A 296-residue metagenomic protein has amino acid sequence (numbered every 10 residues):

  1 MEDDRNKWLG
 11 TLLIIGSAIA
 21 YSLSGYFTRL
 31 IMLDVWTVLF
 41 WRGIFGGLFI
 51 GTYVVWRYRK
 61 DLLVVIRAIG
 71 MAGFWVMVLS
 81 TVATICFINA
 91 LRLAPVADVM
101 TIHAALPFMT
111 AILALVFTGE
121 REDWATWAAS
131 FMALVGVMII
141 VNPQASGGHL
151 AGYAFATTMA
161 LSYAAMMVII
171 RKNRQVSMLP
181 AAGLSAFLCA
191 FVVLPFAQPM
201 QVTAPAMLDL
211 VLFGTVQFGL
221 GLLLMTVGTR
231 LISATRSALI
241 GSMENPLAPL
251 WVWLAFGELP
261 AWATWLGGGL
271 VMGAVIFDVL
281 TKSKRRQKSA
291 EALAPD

Functional and structural regions predicted by a protein language model:
M1-F40, I44, V78, C86 (+4 more regions): Glycine-/small-residue-enriched transmembrane alpha-helix faces in small-molecule transporters and effluxers
L9-S17, W41, D61-F87, L150-M159 (+4 more regions): Loop-to-transmembrane-helix transition segments
L12, V99-A105, I169-L188, F218-L254: Helix-helix packing/entry segments at the starts of transmembrane helices
S22, M77, T81-I85, P107-I112 (+6 more regions): Hydrophobic/small/kink-forming positions within alpha-helical transmembrane segments of polytopic membrane proteins
L33-V82, M109-T110, S162-M166, A182-Q198 (+1 more regions): Transmembrane alpha-helices of multi-pass small-molecule transport proteins
T37-L48, I88-G119, T235-W253: Specific alpha-helical transmembrane segments that line the substrate/conduction pathway and gating interfaces
G43, V54, N142, S242-D296: C-terminal-most transmembrane helix of multi-pass membrane proteins
I50, V54, S80, I112-L113 (+4 more regions): Hydrophobic transmembrane alpha-helices of multi-pass small-molecule transport proteins
